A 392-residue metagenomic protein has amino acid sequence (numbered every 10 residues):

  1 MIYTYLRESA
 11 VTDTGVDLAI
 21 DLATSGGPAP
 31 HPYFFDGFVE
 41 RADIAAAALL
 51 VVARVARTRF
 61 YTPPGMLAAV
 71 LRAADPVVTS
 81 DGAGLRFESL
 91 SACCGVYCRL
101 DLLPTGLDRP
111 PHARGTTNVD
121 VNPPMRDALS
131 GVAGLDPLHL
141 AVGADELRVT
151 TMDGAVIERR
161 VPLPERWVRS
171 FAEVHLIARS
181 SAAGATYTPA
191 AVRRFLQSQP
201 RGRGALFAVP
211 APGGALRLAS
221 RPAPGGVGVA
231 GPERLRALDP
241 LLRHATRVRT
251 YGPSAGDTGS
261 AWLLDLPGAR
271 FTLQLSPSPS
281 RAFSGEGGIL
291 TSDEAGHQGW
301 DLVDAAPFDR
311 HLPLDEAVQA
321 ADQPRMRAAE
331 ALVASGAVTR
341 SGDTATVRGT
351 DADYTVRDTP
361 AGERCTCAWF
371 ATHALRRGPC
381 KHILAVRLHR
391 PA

Functional and structural regions predicted by a protein language model:
M1-A392: Long, low-complexity, compositionally biased intrinsically disordered regions
